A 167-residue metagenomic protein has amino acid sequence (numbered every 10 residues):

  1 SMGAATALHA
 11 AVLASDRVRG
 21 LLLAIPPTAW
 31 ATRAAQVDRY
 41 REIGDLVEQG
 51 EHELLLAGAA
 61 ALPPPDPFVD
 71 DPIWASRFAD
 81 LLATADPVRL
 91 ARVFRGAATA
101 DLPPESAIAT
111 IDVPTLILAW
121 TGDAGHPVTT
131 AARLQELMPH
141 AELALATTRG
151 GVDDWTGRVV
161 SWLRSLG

Functional and structural regions predicted by a protein language model:
S1-M2: Catalytic nucleophile serine of serine hydrolases, specifically the conserved "nucleophile elbow" pentapeptide
A5-Q49: Flexible "cap/lid" loop of the alpha/beta hydrolase fold
P26-A35, D66, G125, D153: A short beta-to-alpha transition loop/helix N-cap that caps and shapes the active-site region
R33-A34, Q49-A98: Conserved alpha/beta-hydrolase catalytic His-Asp/Glu region
I111, I117-A119: Short beta-strand/loop motif that positions the catalytic acidic residue of the alpha/beta-hydrolase fold
T121-D123, T148-R149: Acidic beta-to-alpha connecting loop that harbors the catalytic carboxylate
A124-T130: Conserved alpha/beta-hydrolase "acid-adjacent" motif
H140-G167: Catalytic active-site module of serine/aspartate enzymes centered on a nucleophile-bearing elbow/loop
